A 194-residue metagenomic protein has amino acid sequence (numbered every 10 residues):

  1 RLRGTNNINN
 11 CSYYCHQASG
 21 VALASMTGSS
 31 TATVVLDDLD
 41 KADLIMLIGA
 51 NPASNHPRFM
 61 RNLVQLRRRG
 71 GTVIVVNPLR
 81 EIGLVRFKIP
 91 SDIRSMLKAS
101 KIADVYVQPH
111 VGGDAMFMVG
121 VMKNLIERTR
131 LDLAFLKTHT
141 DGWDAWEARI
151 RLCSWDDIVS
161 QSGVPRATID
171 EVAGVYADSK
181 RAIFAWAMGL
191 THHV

Functional and structural regions predicted by a protein language model:
R1-V194: Cofactor-pocket helix-loop regions in the catalytic cores of large enzyme subunits
